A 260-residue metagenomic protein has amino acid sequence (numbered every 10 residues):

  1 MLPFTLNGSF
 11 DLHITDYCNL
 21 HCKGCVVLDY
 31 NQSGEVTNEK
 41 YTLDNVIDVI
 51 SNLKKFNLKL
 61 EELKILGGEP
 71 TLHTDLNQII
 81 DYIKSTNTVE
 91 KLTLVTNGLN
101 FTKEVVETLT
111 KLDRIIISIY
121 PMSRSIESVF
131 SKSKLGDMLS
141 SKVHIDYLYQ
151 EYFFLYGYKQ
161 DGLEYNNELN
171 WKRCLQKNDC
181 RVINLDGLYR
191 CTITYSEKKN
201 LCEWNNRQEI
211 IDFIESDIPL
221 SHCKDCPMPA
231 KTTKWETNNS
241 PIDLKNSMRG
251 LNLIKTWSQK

Functional and structural regions predicted by a protein language model:
M1-E104: Conserved alpha-helical substructure of the radical SAM core
N7, L43-V46, L76, I126-K132 (+2 more regions): A structural signal for well-ordered alpha-helical scaffolds and beta->alpha junctions
K23-C25, L76, V105-V106, V129-F130 (+3 more regions): Short aromatic-enriched loop/helix-cap "lid" or pocket-rim segments at secondary-structure transitions that line
N38-N45, V105-V106, S131, S196 (+2 more regions): General structural signal for secondary-structure boundaries
V49, T108, L253-T256: Charge-rich, solvent-exposed alpha-helical interaction surfaces
K55-L58, L109-K111, D217-I218: Flexible, charged surface loops at secondary-structure boundaries
H73-L185, Y189-C191: Conserved AdoMet/S-adenosylmethionine-binding subsite of the radical SAM
K159-K260: Accessory C-terminal segments flanking Radical SAM cores
